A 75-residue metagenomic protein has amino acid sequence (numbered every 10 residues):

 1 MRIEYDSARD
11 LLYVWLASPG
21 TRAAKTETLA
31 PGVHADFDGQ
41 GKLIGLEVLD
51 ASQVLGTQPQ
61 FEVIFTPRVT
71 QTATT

Functional and structural regions predicted by a protein language model:
M1-T75: Small, basic N-terminal interaction modules of short regulatory proteins
